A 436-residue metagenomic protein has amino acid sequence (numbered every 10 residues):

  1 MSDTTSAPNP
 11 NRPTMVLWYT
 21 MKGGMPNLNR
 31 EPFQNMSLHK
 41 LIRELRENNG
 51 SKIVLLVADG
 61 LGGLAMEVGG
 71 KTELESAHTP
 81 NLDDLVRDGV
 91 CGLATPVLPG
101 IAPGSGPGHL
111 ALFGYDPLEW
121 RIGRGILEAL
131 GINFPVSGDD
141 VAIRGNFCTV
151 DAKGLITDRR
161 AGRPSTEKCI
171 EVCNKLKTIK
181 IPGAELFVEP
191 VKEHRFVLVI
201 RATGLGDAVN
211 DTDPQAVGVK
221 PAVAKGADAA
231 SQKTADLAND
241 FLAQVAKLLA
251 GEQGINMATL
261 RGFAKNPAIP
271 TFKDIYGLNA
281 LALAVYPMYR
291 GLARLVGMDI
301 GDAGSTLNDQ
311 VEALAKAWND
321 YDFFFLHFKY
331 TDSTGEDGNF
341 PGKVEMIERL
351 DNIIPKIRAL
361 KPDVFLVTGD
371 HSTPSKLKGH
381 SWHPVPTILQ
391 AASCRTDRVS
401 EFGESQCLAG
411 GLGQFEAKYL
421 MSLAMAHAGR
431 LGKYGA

Functional and structural regions predicted by a protein language model:
S2-R12, W18: Low-acidity, Ser/Thr- and Arg-rich intrinsically disordered low-complexity segments
D3, M21, P32-A436: Feature captures the catalytic ectodomains and active-site-proximal regions of enzymes that hydrolyze or transfer
T14-N27, P32: Short, positively charged and aromatic/hydrophobic N-terminal segments
